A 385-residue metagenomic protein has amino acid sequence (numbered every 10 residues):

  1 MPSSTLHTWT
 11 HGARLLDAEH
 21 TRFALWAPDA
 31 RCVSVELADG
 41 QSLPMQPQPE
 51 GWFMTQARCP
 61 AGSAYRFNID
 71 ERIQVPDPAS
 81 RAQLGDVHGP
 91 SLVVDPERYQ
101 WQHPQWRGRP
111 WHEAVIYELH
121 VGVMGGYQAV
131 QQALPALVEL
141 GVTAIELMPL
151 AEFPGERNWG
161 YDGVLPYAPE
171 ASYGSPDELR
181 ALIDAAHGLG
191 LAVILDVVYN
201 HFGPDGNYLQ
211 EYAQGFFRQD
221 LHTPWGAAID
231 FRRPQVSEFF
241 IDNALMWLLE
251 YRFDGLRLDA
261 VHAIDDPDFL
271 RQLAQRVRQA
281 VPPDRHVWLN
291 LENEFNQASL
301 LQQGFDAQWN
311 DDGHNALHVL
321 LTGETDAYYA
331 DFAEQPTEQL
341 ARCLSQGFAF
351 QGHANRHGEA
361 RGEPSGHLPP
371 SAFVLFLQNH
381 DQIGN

Functional and structural regions predicted by a protein language model:
M1-R22, S42-E118, G125: The feature marks proteins involved in alpha-glucan
W26-C32, P60: Short proline/glycine-enriched turn/loop motifs at strand-loop junctions of beta-rich domains
C32-D39: Change to "...patches in solvent-exposed regions of secreted, membrane-anchored, or virion-exposed structural
I69-P104, L189, L209, Q214 (+2 more regions): Core domains of carbohydrate- and sulfate-ester-processing enzymes
L92, P96-R107, G141, L150 (+2 more regions): Conserved oxyanion/phosphate-binding beta-strand-loop segments in alpha/beta enzyme cores
P104-W111, H120-W288, S299-L300: Substrate-binding/active-site clefts of carbohydrate-active enzymes
A274-N385: Conserved alpha/beta catalytic core and glycan-binding cleft of carbohydrate-active enzymes
